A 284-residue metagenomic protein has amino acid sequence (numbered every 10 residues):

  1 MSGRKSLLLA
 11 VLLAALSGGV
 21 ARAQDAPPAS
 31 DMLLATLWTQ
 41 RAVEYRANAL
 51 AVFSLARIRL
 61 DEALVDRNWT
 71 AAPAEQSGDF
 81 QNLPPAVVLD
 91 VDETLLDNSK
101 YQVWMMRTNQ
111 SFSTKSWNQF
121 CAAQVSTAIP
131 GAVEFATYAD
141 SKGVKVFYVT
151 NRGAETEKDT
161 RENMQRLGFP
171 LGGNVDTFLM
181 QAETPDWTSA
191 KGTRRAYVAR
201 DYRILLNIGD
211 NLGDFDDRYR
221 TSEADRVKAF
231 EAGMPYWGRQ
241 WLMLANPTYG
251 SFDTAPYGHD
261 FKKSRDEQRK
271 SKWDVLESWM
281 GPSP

Functional and structural regions predicted by a protein language model:
M1-L8: Bacterial N-terminal signal peptides that target proteins for export
L9-S17: Bacterial N-terminal signal peptides
A21-L89, G258-F261, R265-D266, K270-P284: Non-catalytic pre-domain segments flanking phosphatase-related domains
W38-A49, N118-S126, F147-G153, E183-T184: Second-shell loop/turn segments in exported
S54, G153, E157-P284: C-terminal cap/substrate-recognition subdomain and adjoining C-terminal extension of metal-dependent phosphatase-like
L64-Q76, V146-N151, G173-D176: Surface-exposed patches in mature extracellular/periplasmic domains of secreted proteins
P84-A86, L95-P130, E134, S141: Active-site neighborhood of HAD-like aspartate-dependent phosphohydrolases
E93, A123, A132-Q165, L212: Substrate-recognition element of Asp-dependent hydrolases with the DxDx(T/V) motif
